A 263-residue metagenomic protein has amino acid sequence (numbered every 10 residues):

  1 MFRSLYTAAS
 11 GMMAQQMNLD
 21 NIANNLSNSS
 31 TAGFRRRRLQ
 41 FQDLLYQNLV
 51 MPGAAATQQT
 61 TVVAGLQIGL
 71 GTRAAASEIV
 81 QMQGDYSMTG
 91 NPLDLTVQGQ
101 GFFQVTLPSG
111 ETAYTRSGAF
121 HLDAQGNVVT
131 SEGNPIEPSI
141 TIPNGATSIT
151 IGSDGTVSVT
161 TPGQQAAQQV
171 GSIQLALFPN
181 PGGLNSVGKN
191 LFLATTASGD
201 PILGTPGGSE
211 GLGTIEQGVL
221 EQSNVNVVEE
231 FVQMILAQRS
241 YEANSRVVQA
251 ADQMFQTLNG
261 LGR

Functional and structural regions predicted by a protein language model:
M1-R263: Amphipathic alpha-helical polymerization modules
